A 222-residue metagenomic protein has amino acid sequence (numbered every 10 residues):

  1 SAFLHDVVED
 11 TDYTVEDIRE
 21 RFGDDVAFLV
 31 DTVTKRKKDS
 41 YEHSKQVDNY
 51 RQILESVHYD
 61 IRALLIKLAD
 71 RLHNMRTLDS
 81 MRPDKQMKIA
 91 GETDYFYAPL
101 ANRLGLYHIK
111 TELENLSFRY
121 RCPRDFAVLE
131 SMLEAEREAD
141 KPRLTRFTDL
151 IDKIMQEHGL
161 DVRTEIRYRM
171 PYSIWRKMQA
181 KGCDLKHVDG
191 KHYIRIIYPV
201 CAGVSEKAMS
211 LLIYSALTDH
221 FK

Functional and structural regions predicted by a protein language model:
S1-H187, K191-Y193, I197-K222: Active-site helical microenvironments for divalent-metal-assisted chemistry
